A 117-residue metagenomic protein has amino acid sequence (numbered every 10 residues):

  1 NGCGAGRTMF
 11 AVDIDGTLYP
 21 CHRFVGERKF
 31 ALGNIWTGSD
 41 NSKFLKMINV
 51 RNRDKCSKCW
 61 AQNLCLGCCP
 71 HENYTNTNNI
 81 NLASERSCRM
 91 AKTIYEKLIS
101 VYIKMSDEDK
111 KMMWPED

Functional and structural regions predicted by a protein language model:
N1-G26, P115-D117: A C-terminal junction/extension of Radical SAM enzymes
C3, L32-I35, C88: Short clusters of hydrophobic/aromatic residues that line enzyme substrate/ligand-binding pockets
T8, T37-D40, T93: Short capping/connector residues at structural and topological boundaries
F10, F30, R86: A broad, low-specificity signal marking well-ordered, structured residues that form hydrophobic/aromatic
H22-L66: C-terminal accessory region of radical SAM enzymes
F44, L82-D117: Short Fe-S-cluster ligation motifs
V50-K97: Cysteine-cluster motifs in flexible loop/terminal segments that predominantly coordinate metals
